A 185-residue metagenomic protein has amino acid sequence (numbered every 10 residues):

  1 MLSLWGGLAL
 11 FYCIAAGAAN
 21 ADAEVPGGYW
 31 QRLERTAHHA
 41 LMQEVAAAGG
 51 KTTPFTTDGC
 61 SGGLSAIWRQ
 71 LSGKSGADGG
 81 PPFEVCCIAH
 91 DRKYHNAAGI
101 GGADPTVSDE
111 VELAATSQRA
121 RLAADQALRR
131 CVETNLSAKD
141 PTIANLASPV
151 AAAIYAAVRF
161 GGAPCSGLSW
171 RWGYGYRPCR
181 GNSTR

Functional and structural regions predicted by a protein language model:
S3-A15: Bacterial N-terminal signal peptides
A18-R185: Extended terminal accessory/targeting regions
